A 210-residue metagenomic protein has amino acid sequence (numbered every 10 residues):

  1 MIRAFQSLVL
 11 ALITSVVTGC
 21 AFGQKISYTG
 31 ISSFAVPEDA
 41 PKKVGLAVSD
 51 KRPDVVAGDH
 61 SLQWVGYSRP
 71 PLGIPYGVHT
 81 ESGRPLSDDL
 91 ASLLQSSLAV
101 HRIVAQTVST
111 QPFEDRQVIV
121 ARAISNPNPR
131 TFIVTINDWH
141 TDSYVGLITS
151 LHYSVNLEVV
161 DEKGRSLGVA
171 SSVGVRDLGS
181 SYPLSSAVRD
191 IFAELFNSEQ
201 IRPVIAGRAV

Functional and structural regions predicted by a protein language model:
M1-C20: Sec-dependent bacterial lipoprotein signal peptides
C20-S97, V204-V210: A structural "domain/chain start" motif
C20-V44, R52-P53, R102, P112 (+2 more regions): C-terminal/domain-edge helix-coil "capping" segments
F22-I31, Q111-K163: Surface-exposed short loop/turn segments
G45-A47, T107, T131-T135: A structural signal for short, well-ordered beta-strand segments and their strand-loop junctions that often border
H79, G83-L86, T149, S180 (+2 more regions): Residue-level preference for long, well-ordered alpha-helices that form the structural scaffold of enzyme catalytic
S87, A91, Q95, V120 (+1 more regions): Extracytoplasmic/secreted envelope proteins and their assembly/folding machinery, especially bacterial periplasmic
Q95-R116: Short beta-strand->alpha-helix linker/helix-N-cap micro-motif that forms a surface specificity/interaction loop
